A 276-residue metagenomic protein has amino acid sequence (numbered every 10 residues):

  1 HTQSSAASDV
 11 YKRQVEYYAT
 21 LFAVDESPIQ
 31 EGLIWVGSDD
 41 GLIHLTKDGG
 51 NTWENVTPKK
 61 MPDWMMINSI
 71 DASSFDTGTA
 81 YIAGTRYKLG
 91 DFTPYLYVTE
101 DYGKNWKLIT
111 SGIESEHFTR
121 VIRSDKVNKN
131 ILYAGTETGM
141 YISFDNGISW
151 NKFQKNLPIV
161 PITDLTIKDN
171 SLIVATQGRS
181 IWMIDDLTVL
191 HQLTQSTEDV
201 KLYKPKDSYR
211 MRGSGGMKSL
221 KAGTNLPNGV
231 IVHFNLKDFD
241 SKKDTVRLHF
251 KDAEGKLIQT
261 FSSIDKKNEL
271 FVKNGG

Functional and structural regions predicted by a protein language model:
H1-A7, Y11: Single conserved hydrophobic/aromatic residue that forms the stacking wall/gate of nucleotide- or nucleobase-binding
S4, T46, T99-E100, S143-F144 (+2 more regions): Conserved Ser/Thr-centered positions that define the repeating blades of beta-propeller domains
D9-Q14, K59-I67, T110-R123, W150-D169: Conserved blade-ending motifs and adjacent loop-strand segments that build the rim/top face of beta-propeller domains
K12-V24, I67-S69, N225-N228: Signature of short aromatic-glycine-proline-rich micro-motifs recurring in repeat-based ectodomains
E31-G32, T77-G78, K129-N130, N170: Short coil/turn segments that connect the beta-strands within blades of beta-propeller domains
K88-T93, A134: Short, solvent-exposed loop/turn segments at conserved positions within beta-propeller repeat blades
D169-G216: Catalytic cores of secreted or luminal carbohydrate-active enzymes
M211-R247, K251: Contiguous beta-strand segments within globular domains
